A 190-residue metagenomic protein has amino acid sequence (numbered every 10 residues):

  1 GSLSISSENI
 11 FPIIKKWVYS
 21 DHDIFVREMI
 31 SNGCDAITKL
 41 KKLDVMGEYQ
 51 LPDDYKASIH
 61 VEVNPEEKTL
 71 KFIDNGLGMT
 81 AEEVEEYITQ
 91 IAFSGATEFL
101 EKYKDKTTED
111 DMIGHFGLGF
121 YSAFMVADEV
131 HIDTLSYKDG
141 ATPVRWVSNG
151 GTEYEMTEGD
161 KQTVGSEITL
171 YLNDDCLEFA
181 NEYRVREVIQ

Functional and structural regions predicted by a protein language model:
G1-D174, E178-F179: GHKL (Bergerat-fold) ATPase N-terminal catalytic module, capturing the glycine-rich phosphate-binding loop and acidic
R184-V185: Divalent-cation
I189: Phosphate/anion-contacting hairpin/loop surfaces
